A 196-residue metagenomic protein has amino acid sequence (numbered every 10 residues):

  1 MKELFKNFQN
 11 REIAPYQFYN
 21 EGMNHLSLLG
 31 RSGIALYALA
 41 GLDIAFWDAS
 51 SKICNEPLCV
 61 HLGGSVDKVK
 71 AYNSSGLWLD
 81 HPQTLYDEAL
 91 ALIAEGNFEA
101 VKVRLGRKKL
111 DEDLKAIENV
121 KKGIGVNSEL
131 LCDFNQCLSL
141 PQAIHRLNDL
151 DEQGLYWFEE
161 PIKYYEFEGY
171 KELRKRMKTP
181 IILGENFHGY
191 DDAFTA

Functional and structural regions predicted by a protein language model:
M1-I53: Metal- or metallocofactor-binding catalytic centers and their adjacent structured scaffolds across diverse enzyme
F18, H81-L85, L140-I144: Structural motif
W47, A89, Y170: Generic structural marker for isolated residues within well-ordered, non-membrane alpha-helices of soluble domains
P57-L77, A116, V120-E129, K175: N-terminal small/glycine-rich loop or linker at the start of catalytic domains across soluble metabolic enzymes
S65-E99, K108: Glycine-rich active-site/cofactor-binding loop and its immediate structural neighborhood
V103-A196: Catalytic core of soluble alpha/beta enzymes
